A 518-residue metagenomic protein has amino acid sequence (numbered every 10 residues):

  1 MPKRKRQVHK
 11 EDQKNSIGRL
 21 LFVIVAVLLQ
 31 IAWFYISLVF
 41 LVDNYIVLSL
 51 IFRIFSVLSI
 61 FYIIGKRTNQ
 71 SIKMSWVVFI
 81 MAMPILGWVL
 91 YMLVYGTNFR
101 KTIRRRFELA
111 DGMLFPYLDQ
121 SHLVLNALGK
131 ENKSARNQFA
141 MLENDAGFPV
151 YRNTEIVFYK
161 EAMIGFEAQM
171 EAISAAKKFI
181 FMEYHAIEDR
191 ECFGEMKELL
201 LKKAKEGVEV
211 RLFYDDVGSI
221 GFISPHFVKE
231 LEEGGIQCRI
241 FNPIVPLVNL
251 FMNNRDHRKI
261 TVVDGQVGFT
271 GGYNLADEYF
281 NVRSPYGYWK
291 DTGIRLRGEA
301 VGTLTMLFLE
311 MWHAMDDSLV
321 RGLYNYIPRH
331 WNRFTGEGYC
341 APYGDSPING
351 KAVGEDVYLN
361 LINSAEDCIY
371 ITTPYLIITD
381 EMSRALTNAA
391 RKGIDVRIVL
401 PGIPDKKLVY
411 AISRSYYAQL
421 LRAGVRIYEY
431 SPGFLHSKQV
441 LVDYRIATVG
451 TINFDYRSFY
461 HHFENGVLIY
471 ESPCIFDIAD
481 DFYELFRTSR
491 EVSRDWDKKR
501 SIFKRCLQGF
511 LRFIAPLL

Functional and structural regions predicted by a protein language model:
M1-D356, N360, S364, N388 (+7 more regions): N-terminal localization/anchoring segments of enzymes in phospholipid and broader phosphate metabolism
H185, P374-Y375, V409: Glycine- and other small-residue-rich loops at beta-strand/loop junctions that grip anionic moieties
D291, T372-T373: A short, conserved beta-strand element enriched in hydrophobic/aromatic residues
A365, Y375-R397, P401, K406: Helical hairpin unit composed of two closely spaced alpha helices linked by a short loop
I394-I398, G402-D455: C-terminal structural cap/anchor segments
